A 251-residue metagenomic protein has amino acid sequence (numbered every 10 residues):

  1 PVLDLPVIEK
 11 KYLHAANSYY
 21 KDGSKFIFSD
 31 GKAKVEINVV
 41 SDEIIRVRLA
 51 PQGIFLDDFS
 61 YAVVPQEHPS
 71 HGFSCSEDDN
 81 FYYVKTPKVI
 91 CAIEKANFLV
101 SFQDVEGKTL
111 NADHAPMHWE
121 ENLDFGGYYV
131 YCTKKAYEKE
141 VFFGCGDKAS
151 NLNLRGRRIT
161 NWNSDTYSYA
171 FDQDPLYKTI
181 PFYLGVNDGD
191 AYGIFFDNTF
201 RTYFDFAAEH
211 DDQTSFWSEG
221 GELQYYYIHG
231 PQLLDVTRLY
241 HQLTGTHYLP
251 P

Functional and structural regions predicted by a protein language model:
P1, D30-A33: Noncatalytic nucleic-acid binding interfaces
P1-Y19, G23, N38-Y82: A low-complexity, Ser/Thr/Gly/Pro-enriched, surface-exposed linker/loop concept that marks segments flanking
F28-D30, C75-P250: Catalytic and substrate-binding clefts that recognize carbohydrates or anionic sugar/phosphate headgroups
E36-N38, A92: Beta-strand-rich receptor-binding modules of extracellular spikes/adhesins
